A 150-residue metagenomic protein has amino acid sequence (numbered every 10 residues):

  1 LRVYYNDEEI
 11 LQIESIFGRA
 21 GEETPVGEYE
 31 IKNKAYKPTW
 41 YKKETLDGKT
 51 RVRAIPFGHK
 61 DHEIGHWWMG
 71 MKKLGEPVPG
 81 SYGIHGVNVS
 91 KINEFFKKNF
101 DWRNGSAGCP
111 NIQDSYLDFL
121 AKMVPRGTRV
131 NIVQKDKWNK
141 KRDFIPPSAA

Functional and structural regions predicted by a protein language model:
L1-K60, I64-V78: Cell wall/extracellular polymer interaction/catalysis modules
D47-A150: Exported/periplasmic cell-wall-interacting domains
